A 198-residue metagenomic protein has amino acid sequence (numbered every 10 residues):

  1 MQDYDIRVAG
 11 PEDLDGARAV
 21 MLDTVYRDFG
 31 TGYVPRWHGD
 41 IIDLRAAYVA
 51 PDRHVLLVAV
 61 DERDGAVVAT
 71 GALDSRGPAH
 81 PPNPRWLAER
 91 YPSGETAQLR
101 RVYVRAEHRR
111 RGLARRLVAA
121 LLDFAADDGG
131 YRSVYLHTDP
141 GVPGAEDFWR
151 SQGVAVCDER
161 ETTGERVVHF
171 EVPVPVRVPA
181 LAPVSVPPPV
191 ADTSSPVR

Functional and structural regions predicted by a protein language model:
M1-D15, A19, P173-R198: Conserved N-terminal entry element of GNAT/NAT acetyltransferase domains
V8-R101, R105, V118-A120, F124 (+2 more regions): Acetyl-CoA-dependent GNAT
R109, Y135-A145, T163-E165: Conserved beta-strand-loop-alpha-helix junction that forms the acyl-donor binding cleft
G112: Conserved G/P- and acidic residue-centered "switch" motifs that form tight phosphate/ATP-binding loops in soluble
A125-H137: Conserved GNAT acetyl-CoA-binding A-motif
R150-E159: Conserved acetyl-CoA-binding loop of GNAT-fold acetyltransferases
